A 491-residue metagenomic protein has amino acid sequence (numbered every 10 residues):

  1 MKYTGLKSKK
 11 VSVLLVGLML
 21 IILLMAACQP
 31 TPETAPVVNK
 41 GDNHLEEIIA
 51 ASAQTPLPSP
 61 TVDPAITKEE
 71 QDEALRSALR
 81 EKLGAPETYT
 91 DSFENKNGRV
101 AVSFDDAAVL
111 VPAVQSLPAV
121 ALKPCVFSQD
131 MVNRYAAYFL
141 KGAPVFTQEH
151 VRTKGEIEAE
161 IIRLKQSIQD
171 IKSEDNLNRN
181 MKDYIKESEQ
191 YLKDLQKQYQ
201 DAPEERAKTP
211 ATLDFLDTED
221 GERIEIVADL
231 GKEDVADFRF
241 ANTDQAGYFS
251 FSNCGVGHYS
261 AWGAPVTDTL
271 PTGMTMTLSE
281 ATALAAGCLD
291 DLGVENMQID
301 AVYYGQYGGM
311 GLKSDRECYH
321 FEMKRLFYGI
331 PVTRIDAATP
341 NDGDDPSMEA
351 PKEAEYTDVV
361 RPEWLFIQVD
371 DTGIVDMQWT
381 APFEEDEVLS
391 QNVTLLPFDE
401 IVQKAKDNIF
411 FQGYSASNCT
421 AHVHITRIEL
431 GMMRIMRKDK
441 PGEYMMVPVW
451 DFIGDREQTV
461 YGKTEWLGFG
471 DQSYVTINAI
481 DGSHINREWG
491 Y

Functional and structural regions predicted by a protein language model:
M1-S8: N-terminal secretory signal peptides that target proteins for export/translocation
K9-I21: Sec-dependent N-terminal signal peptides
L15, C28, I485-W489: Mixed-charge, low-complexity segments
L23-A27: C-terminal motif of bacterial Sec signal peptides marking the signal peptidase cleavage site
C28-A354: Preferential activation on post-signal-peptide N-terminal prodomains/segments of secreted or lumenal proteins
N242, A246-T275, A281, P362-I367 (+2 more regions): A short, surface-exposed interaction/processing loop segment used at functional sites
T282-V460: Segments that shape or occlude catalytic/ligand-binding pockets
M436-V449, D455-Y491: C-terminal soluble interaction/assembly domains
